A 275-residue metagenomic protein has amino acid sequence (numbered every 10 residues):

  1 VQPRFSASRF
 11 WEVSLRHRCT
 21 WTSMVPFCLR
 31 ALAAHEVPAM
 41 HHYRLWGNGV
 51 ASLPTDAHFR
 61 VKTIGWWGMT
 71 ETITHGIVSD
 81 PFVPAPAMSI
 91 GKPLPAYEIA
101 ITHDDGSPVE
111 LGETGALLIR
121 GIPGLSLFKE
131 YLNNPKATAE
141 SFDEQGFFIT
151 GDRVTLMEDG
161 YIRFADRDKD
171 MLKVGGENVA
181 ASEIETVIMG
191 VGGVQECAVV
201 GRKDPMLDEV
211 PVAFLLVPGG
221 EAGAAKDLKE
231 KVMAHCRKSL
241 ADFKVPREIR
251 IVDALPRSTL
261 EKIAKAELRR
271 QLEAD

Functional and structural regions predicted by a protein language model:
V1-H17, P26-C28, N178-I184: ATP-dependent adenylate-forming carboxylate-activation enzymes
P3, H17, E36, G146 (+3 more regions): Structural motif
W11, R16-M24, C28-M88, P95-E98 (+1 more regions): Gly/Ser/Thr-rich phosphate-binding loop
T22, I99, I119, G124 (+5 more regions): AMP-binding/adenylate-forming catalytic core of the ANL superfamily
I77, P93-A96, S107-S141, V179: Conserved ATP/PPi-binding loop(s) of AMP-dependent carboxylate-activating enzymes
T102-D104, F142, T150, L156 (+1 more regions): Hydrophobic alpha-helical segments, especially N-terminal targeting/anchoring helices
